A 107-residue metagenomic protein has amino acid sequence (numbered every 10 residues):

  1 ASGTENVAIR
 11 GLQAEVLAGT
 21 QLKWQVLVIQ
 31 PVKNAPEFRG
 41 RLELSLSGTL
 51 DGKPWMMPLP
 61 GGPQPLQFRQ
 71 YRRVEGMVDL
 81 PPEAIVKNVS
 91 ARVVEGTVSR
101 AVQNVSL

Functional and structural regions predicted by a protein language model:
S2-L107: Membrane-proximal structural modules of membrane-associated proteins and complexes
